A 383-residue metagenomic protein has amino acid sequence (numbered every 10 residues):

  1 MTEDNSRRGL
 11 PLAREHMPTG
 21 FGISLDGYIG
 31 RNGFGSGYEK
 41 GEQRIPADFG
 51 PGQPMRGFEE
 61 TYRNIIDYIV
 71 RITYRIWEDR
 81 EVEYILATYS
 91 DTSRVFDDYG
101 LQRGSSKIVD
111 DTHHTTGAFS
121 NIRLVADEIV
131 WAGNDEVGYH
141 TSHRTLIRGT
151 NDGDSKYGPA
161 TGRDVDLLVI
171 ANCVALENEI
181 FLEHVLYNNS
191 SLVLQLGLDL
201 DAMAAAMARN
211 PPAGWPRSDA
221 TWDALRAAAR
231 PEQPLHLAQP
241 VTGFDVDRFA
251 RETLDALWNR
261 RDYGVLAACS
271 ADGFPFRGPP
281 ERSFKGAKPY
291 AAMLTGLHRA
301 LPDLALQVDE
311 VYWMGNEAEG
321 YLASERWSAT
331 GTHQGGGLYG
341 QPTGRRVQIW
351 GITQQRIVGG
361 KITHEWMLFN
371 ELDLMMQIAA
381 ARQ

Functional and structural regions predicted by a protein language model:
M1-Q383: C-terminal and inter-domain tail/linker signature
